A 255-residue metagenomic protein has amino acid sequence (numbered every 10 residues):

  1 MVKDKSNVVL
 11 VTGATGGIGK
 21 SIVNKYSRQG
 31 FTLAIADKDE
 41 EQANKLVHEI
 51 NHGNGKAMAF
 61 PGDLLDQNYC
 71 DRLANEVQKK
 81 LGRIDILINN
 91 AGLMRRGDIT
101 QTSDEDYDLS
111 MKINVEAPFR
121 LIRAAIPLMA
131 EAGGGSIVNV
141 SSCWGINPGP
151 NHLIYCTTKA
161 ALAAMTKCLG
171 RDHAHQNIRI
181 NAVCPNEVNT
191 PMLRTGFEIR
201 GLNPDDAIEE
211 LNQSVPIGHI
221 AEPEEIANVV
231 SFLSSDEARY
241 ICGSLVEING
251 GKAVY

Functional and structural regions predicted by a protein language model:
K3, N147, S231, C242-Y255: Short C-terminal tail/terminal secondary-structure segment of NAD(P)H-dependent dehydrogenase/reductase domains
T15-G16: Conserved glycine-rich cofactor-binding loop
D98-I99, D106-D108, L211: Substrate-binding pocket helix/loop in short-chain dehydrogenase/reductase
F119, H219-I248: C-terminal substrate-recognition "lid" of short-chain dehydrogenase/reductases
I122, T158: Active-site helix of classical SDR
P127, R171-H175, R239: Alpha-helical segment proximal to the catalytic Tyr-Lys
S142: Residue(s) in the substrate-gating loop at a strand-loop-helix junction that position the organic substrate next
